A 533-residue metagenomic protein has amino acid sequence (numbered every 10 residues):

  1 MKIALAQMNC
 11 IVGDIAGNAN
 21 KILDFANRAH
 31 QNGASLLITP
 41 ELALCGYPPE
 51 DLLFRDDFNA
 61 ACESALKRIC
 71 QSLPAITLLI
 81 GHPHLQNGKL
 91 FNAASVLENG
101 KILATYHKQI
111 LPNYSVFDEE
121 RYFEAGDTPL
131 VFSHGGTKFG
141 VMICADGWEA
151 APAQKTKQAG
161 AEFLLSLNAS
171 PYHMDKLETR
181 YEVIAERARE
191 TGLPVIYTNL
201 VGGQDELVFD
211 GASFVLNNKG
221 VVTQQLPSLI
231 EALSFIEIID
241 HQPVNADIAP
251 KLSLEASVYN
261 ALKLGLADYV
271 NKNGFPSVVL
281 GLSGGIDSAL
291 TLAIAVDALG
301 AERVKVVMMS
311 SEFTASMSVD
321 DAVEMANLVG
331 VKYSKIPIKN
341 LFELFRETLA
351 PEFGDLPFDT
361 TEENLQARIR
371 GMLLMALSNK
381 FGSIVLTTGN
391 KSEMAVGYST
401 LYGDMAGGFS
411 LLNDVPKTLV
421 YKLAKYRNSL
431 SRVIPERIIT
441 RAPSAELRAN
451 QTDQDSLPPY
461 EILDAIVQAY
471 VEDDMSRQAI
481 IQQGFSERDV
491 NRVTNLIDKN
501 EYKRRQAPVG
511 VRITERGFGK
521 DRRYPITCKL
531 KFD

Functional and structural regions predicted by a protein language model:
M1-G281, L292-R303, M308, Y333: Enzyme catalytic cores with a strong preference for nitrogen-chemistry domains
N218, N245-S283, S288-D533: ATP/NTP-dependent adenylation/nucleotidyl-transfer catalytic domains that generate, transfer, or process NMP-activated
